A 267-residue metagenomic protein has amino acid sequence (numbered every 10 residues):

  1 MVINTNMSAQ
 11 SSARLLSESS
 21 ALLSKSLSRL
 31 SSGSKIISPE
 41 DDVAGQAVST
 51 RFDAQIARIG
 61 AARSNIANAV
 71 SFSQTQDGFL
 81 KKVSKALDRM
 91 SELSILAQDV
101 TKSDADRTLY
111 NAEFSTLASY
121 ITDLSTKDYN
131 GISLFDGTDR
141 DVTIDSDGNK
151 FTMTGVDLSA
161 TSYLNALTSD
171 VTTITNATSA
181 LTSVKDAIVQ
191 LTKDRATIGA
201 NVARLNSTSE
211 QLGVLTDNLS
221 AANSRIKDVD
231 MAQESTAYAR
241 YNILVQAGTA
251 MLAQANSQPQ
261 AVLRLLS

Functional and structural regions predicted by a protein language model:
M1-Q10, L15, A21, K35-P39 (+4 more regions): Amphipathic alpha-helical coiled-coil/heptad-repeat segments
L27: Conserved catalytic phosphorylation-site environment of P-type ATPases
I226, A232-Q233: Conserved nucleotide-binding and Mg2+-coordinating catalytic segments in signaling enzymes
T236-A239: Signal-transducing coiled-coil linker helix
